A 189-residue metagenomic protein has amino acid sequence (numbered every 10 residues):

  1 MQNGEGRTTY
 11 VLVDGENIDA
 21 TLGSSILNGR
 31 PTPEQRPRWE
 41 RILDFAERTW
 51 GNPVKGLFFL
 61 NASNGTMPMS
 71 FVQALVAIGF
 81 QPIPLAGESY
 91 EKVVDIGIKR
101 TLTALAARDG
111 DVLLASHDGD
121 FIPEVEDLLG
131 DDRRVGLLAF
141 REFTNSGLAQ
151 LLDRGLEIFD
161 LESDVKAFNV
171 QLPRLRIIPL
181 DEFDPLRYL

Functional and structural regions predicted by a protein language model:
M1-Y90: Domain-level signal for Mg2+-assisted phosphodiester chemistry and nucleotide/NA-binding surfaces in nucleic-acid
N64-L189: Nuclease catalytic cores that cleave nucleic-acid phosphodiester bonds, predominantly acidic two-metal-ion
